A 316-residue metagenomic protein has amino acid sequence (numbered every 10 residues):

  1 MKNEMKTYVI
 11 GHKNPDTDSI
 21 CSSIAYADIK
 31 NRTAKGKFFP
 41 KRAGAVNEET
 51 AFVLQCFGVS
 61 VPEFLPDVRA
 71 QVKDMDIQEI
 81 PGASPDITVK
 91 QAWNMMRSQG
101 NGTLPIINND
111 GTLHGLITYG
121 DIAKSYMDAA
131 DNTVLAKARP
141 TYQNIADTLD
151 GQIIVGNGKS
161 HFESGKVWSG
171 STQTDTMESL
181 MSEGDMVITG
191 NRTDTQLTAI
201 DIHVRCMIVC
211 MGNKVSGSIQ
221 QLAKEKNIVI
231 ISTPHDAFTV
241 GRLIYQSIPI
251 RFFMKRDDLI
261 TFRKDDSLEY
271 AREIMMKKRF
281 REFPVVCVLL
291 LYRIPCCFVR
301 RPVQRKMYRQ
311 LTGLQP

Functional and structural regions predicted by a protein language model:
M1-N101, N108-D110, H114, D121-K124 (+1 more regions): Replace "Mg2+/Mn2+-dependent" with "divalent metal-dependent
K6-Y8, F38-F39, P62, K73-D74 (+10 more regions): Structural motif
A43-V46, N109, Y119-I122, N191-T193 (+3 more regions): Short, ordered loop/turn segments at secondary-structure junctions
E48-F57, Q220-E225, I244-Q246: Active-site-proximal loop->helix
S60-I80, V89-W93, Y119-M177, M181 (+2 more regions): Tandem CBS (Bateman) regulatory domains
G82-N101, I107, T261-F280, V286 (+1 more regions): The conserved cystathionine-beta-synthase
L113-H114, V286, Y292, C296: Short hydrophobic beta-strand segments in globular cytosolic domains
S160-K224, I228-S232: Extracellular/luminal Protease-associated
